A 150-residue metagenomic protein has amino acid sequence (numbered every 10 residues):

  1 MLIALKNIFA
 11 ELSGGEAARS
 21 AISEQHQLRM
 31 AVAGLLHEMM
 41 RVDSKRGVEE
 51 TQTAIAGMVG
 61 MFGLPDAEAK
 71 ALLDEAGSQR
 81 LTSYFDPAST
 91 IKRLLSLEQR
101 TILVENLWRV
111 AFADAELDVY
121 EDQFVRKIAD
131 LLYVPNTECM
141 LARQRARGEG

Functional and structural regions predicted by a protein language model:
M1-E38, V42-G150: Small-residue-enriched hydrophobic alpha-helices in membranes
